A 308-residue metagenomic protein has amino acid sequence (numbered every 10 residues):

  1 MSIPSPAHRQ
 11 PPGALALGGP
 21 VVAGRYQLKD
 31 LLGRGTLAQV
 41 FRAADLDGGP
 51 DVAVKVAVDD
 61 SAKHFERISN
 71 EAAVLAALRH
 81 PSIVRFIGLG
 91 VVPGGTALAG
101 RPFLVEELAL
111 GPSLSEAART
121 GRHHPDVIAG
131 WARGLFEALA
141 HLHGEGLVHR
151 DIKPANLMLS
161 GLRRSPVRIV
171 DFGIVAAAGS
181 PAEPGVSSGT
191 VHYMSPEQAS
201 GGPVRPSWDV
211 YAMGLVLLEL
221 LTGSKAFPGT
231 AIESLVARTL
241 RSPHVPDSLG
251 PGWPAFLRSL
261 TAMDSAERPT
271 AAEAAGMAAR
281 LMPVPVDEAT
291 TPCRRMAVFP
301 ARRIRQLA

Functional and structural regions predicted by a protein language model:
K29-G35, V40: Protein kinase glycine-rich loop
V58-A77: AlphaC helix of the eukaryotic protein kinase fold
R85-P102: Short beta-strand micro-motifs within the conserved protein kinase catalytic domain, predominantly in the N-lobe
A97-S113: Conserved short submotifs of the Hanks-type protein kinase catalytic core that shape the nucleotide-binding pocket
W131-A132: Activation segment signature within eukaryotic-like protein kinase domains
E137-L147: Protein kinase catalytic-loop region centered on the HRD/HxD motif
V286-A308: Regulatory extensions appended to serine/threonine kinase catalytic cores
